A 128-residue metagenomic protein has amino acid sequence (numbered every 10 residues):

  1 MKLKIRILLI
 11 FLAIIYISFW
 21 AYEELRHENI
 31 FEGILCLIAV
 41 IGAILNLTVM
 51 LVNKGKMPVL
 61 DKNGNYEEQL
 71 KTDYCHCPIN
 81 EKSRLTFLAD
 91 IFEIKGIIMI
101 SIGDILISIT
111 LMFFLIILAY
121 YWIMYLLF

Functional and structural regions predicted by a protein language model:
K2-L12, I44, I98-I109: Membrane-interface loop-to-helix entry segments
F11-W20: A generic, lipid-embedded transmembrane alpha helix
F19-L51: Interfacial segments of alpha-helical transmembrane regions
R26-I30, K95-S101: Juxtamembrane loop-transmembrane helix junctions in multi-pass integral membrane proteins, especially the extracellular
A43-Y66: Transmembrane alpha-helix/helix-exit interface in multi-pass inner-membrane proteins
Y66-M99: Extracytosolic (periplasmic/ER-lumenal) interhelical loops and adjacent juxtamembrane/interface segments of multi-pass
L111-L115: Transmembrane alpha-helical segments
I117-F128: Juxtamembrane boundary at the C-terminal end of a transmembrane helix
